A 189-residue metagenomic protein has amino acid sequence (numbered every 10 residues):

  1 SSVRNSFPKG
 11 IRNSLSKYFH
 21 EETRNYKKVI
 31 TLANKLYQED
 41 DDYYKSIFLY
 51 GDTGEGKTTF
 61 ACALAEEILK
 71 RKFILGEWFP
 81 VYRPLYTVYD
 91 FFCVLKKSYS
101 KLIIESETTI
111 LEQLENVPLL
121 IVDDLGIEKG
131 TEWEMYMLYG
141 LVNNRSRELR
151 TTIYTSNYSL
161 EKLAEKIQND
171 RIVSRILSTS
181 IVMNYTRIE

Functional and structural regions predicted by a protein language model:
S1-K35, I181-V182: A short, basic N-terminal segment
K27-I30, L69, F73-N116: Short glycine-rich substrate-engagement loop in P-loop NTPases that contacts/grips substrate
K35-Y44: Phosphate-binding P-loop
D42-Y43, F79, L114-V117, R147-L149: Short loop/turn elements that form and flank the Walker-type P-loop nucleotide-binding site in RecA-like NTPase cores
Y43-C62: Walker A/P-loop nucleotide-binding motif
Y44-F48, R83, L119, T151-I153: Residue-level preference for the first positions of well-ordered beta-strands
A65, W78, F91-V94, S98 (+1 more regions): Replace "adjacent to P-loop NTPase cores in ATP/GTP-dependent enzymes" with "adjacent to NTP-binding cores
